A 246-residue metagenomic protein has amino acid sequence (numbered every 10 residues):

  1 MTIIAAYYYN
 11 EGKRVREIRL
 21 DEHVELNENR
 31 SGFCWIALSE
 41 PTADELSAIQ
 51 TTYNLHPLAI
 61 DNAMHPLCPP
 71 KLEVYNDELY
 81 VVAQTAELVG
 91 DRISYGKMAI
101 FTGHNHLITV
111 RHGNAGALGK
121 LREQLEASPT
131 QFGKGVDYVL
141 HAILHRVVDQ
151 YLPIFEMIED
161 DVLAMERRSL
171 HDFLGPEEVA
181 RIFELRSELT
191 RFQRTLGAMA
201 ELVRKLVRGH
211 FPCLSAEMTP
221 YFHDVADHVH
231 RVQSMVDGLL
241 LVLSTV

Functional and structural regions predicted by a protein language model:
M1-G238, S244: Peripheral, non-transmembrane regulatory/ligand-interaction domains of membrane transport proteins
